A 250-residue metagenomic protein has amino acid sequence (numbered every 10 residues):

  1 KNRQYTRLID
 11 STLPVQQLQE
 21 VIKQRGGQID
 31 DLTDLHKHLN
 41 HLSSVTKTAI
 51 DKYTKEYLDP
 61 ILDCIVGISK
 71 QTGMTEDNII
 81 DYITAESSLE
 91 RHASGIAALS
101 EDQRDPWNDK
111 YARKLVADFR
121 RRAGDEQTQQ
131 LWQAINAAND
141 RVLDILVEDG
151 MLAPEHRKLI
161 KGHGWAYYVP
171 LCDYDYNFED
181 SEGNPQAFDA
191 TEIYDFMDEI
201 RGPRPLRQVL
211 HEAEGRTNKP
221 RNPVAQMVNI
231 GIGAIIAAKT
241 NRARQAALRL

Functional and structural regions predicted by a protein language model:
K1-L250: Structural preference for well-ordered, secondary-structure-rich domains
